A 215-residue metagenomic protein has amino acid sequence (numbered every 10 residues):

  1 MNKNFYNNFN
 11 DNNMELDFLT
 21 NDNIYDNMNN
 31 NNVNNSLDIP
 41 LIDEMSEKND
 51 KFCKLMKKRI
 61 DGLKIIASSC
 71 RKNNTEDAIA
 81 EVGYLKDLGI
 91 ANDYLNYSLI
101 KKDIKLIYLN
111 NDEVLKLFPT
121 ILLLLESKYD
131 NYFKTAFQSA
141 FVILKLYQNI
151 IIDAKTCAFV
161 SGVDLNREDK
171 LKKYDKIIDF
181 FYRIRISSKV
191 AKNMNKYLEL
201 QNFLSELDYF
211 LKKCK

Functional and structural regions predicted by a protein language model:
M1-K48, K213-K215: Eukaryotic intrinsically disordered, low-complexity regulatory tails and linkers enriched in charged/polar residues
S36-K215: Alpha-helical solenoid scaffolds in large eukaryotic transport, assembly, and signaling factors
